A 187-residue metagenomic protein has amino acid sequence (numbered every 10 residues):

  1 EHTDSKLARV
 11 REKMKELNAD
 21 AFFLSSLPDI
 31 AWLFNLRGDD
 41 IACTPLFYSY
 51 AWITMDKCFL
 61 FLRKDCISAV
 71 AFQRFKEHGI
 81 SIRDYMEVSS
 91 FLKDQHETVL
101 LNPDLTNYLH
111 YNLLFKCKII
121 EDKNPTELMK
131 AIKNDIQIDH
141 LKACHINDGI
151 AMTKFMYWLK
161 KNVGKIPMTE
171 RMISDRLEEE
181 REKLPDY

Functional and structural regions predicted by a protein language model:
E1-Y187: Active-site neighborhoods and metal-handling regions in enzymes and metal-associated proteins
